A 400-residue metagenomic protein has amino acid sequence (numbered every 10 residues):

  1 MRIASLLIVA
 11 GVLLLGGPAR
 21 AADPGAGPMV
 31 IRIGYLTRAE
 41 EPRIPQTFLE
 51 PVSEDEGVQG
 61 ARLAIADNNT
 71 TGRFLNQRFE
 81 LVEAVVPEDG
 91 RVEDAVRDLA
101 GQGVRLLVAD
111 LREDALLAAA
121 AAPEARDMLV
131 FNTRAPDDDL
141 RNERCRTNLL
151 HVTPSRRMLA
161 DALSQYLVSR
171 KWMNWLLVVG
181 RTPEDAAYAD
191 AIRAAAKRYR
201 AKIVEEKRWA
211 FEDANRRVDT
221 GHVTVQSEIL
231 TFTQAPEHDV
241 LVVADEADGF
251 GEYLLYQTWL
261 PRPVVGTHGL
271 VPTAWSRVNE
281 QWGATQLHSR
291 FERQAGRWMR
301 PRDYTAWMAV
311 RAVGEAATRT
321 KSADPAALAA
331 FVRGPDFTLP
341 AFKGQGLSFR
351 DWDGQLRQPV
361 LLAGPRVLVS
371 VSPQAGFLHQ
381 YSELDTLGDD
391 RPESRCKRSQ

Functional and structural regions predicted by a protein language model:
A4-A10, R20-Q400: Extracytosolic ligand-binding ectodomains
G16-P18: N-terminal signal peptide c-region/cleavage motif recognized by signal peptidases
